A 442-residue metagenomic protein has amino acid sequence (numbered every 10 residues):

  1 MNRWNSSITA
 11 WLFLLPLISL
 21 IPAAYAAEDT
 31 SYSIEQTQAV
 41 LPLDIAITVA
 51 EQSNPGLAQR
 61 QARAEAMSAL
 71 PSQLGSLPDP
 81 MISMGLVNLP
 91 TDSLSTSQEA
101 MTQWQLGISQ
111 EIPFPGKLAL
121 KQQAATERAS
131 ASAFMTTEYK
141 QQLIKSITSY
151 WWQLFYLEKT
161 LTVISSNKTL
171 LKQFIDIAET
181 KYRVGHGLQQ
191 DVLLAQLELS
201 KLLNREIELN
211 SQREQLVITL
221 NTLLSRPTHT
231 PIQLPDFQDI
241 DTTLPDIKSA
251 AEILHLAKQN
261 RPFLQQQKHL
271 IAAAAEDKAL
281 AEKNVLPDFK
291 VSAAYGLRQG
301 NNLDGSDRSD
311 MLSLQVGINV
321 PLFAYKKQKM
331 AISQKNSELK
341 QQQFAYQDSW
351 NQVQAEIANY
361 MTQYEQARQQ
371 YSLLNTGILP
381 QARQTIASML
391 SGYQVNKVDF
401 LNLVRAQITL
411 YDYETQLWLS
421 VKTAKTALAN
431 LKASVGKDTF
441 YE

Functional and structural regions predicted by a protein language model:
N2-N5, L41, T136-L256, Y360-Q363 (+2 more regions): Periplasmic alpha-helical coiled-coil/stalk elements that build and connect Gram-negative outer-membrane
N2-R3, E28-Q36, L417-E442: Acidic, low-complexity, intrinsically disordered peripheral segments
A10-L20: Bacterial N-terminal signal peptides
Y25-L86, E111-I112, T228, L234-A272 (+3 more regions): Bacterial Sec-pathway N-terminal export signals of envelope proteins
L57-P71, Y139, L143-I164, Q173-I175 (+6 more regions): Amphipathic alpha-helical coiled-coil segments
A58, P80-E99, E111-E138, E158 (+4 more regions): Small/polar (Gly/Ser/Thr/Ala-rich) solvent-exposed segments that form structured loops/beta-strands/short helices used
M101-Q103, S149, L194, D288 (+1 more regions): Transmembrane beta-barrel architecture of outer-membrane proteins
T102-I108, I253, L312-I318: Hydrophobic, lipid-facing positions within transmembrane beta-strands of outer-membrane proteins
